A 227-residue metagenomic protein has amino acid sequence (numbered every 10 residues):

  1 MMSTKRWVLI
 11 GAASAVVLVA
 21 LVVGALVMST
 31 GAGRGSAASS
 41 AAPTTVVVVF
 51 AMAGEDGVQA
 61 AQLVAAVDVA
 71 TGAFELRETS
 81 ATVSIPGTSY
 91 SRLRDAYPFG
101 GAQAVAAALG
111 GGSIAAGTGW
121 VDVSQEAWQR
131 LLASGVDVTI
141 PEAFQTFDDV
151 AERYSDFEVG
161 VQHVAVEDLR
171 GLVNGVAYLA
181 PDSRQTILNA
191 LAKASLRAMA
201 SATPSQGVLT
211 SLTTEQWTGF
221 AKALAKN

Functional and structural regions predicted by a protein language model:
T4-S14, A25-N227: Non-catalytic, solvent-exposed segments at the cell envelope interface
V17-A20: Hydrophobic alpha-helical transmembrane signal-anchor segments
